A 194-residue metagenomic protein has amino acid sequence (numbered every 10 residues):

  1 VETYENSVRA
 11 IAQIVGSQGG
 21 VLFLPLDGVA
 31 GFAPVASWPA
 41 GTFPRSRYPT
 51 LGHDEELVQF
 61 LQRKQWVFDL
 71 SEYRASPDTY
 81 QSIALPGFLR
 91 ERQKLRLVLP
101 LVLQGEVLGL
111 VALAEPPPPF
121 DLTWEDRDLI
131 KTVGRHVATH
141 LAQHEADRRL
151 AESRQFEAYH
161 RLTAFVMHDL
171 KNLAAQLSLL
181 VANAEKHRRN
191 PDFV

Functional and structural regions predicted by a protein language model:
V1-S7, A12, Q155: Signal-transducing coiled-coil linker helices
E2, W124-D128, E157-R161, D192-F193: Long cytosolic heptad-repeat coiled-coil signaling/dimerization helices of two-component/chemosensory receptors
V8, A12-W124: GAF sensory domains
I14, F165-Q176: H-box/DHp (HisKA) helix C-terminal flank immediately following the catalytic phospho-histidine in two-component
L103, D121-A142: Amphipathic alpha-helical "output/dimerization" segments
A146-M167: Conserved HAMP-HisKA connector
R161, A174-V194: Histidine phosphotransfer helical core of two-component systems
